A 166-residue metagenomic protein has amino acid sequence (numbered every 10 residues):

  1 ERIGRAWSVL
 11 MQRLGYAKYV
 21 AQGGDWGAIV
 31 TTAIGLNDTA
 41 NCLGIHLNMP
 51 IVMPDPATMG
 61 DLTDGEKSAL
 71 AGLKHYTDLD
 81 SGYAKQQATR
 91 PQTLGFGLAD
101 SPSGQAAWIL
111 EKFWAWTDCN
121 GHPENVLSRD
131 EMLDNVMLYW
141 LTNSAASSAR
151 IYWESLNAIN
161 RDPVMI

Functional and structural regions predicted by a protein language model:
E1-R13: Alpha/beta-hydrolase active-site loop
R2-I3, W26, R90: Short, glycine/acidic-rich beta->alpha junctions
W7, Y16-Y19, W26, Y76 (+5 more regions): Aromatic side chains
L10, G60-P91, V164-I166: The feature captures the conserved acid-bearing segment of alpha/beta-hydrolase catalytic domains
R13-L70: Conserved hydrolase catalytic core segment
Q87-I166: C-terminal subdomain of alpha/beta-hydrolase-fold enzymes, centered on the catalytic histidine and its supporting
